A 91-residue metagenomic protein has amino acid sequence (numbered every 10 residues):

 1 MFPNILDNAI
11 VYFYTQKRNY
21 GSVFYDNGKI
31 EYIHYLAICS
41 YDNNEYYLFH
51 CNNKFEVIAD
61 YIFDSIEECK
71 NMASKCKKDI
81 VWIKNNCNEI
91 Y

Functional and structural regions predicted by a protein language model:
M1-F2, F49, K70: Intrinsically disordered, low-complexity boundary segments flanking structured domains
M1-K29: Negatively charged, low-complexity tracts enriched in Asp/Glu with abundant Ser/Thr
K17-N19, Y25, I30, C51-K54 (+2 more regions): Short linear sequence elements within intrinsically disordered, low-complexity coil regions
I30-I58: Short aromatic-glycine-(Arg/Gly/Cys) micro-motifs in beta-strand/loop hairpins
N53-Y91: Mixed-charge, Lys/Arg-enriched low-complexity segments
